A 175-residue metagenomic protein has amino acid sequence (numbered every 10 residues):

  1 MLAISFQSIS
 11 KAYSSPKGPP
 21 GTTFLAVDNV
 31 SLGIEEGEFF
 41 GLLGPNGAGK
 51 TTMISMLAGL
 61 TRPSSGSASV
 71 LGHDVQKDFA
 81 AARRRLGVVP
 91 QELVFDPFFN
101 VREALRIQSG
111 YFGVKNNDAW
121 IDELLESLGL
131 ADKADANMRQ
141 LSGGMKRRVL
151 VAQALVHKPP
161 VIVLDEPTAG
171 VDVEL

Functional and structural regions predicted by a protein language model:
P45-G49: Walker A (P-loop) phosphate-binding loop of ABC-type ATPase nucleotide-binding domains
R106, G110-K133: Conserved ABC ATPase "signature" region
N137-L141: Conserved ABC ATPase signature
V151: Hydrophobic anchor residue at the start of the ABC signature
K158: Conserved catalytic motifs of ABC-family nucleotide-binding domains
I162-D165: Catalytic Walker B motif of ABC-type/P-loop ATPase nucleotide-binding domains
